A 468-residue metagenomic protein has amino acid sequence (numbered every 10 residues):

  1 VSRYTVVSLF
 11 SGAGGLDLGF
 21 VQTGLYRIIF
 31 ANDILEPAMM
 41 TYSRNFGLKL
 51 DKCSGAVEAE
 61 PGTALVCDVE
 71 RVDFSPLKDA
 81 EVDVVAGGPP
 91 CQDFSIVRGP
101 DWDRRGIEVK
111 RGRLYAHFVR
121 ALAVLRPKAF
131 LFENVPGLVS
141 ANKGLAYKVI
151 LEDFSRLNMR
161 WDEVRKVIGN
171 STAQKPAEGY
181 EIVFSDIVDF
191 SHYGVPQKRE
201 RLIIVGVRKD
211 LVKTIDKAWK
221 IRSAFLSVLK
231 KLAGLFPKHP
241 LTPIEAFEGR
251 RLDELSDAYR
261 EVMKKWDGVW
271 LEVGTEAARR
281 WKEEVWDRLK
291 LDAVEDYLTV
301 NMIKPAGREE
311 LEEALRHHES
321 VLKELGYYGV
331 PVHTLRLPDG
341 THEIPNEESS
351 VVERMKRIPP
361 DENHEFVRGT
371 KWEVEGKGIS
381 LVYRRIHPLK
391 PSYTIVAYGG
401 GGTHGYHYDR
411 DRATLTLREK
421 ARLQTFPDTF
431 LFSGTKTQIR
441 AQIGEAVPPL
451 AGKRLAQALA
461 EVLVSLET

Functional and structural regions predicted by a protein language model:
V6-L16, F20, V69, D79-P100 (+6 more regions): Conserved proline-anchored active-site loop of SAM-dependent methyltransferases that bridges a beta-strand
L9, A31-N32: The conserved SAM/SAH-binding core of class I Rossmann-like methyltransferase domains, concentrating on the hydrophobic
G19-R27, N45: A short, Lys/Arg-enriched amphipathic alpha-helix followed by its capping loop at the start of a domain
L35: Conserved SAM/SAH-binding beta-strand->alpha-helix loop
M40-P76: S-adenosyl-L-methionine
F74-V82, F94-K371: Class I S-adenosyl-L-methionine
D409-D428: Low-complexity, glycine/alanine/valine/leucine- and proline-rich hydrophobic stretches
T435-T468: Generic C-terminus detector
